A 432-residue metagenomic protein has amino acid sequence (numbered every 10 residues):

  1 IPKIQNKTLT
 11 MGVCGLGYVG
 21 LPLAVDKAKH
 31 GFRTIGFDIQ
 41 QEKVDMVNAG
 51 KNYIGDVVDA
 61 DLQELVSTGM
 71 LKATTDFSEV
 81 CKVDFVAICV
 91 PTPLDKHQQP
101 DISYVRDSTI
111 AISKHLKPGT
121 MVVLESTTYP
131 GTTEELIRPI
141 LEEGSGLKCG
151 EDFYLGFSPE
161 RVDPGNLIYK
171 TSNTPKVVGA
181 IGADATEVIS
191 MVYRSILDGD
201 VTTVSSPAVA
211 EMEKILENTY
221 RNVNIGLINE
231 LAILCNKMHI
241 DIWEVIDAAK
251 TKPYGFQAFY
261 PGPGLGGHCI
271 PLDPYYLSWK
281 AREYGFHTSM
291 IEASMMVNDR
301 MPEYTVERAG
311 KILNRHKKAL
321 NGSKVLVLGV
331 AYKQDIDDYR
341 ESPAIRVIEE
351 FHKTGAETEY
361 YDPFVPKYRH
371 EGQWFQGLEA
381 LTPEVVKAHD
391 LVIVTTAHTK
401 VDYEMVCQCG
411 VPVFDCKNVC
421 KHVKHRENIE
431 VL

Functional and structural regions predicted by a protein language model:
I1-L432: Structural/interface elements that position substrates and couple domains in central-metabolism enzymes
